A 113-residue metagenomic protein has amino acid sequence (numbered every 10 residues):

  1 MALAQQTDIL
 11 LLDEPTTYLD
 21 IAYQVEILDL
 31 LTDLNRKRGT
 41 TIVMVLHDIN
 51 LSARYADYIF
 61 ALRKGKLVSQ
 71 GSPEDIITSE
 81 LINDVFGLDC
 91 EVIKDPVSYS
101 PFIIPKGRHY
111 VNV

Functional and structural regions predicted by a protein language model:
L10-E14: Catalytic Walker B motif of ABC-type/P-loop ATPase nucleotide-binding domains
I21-Y23: Helix N-cap at the start of a conserved alpha-helix in ABC-type nucleotide-binding domains
V25-R38: Helical segment within the ABC ATPase nucleotide-binding domain
L46-H47: H-loop/switch region of ABC-family ATPase nucleotide-binding domains
Y58, Q70: Short, glycine/charged-rich "phosphate-handling" switch motifs in NTP-dependent and phosphotransfer domains
V85-V113: ABC ATPase nucleotide-binding domains
